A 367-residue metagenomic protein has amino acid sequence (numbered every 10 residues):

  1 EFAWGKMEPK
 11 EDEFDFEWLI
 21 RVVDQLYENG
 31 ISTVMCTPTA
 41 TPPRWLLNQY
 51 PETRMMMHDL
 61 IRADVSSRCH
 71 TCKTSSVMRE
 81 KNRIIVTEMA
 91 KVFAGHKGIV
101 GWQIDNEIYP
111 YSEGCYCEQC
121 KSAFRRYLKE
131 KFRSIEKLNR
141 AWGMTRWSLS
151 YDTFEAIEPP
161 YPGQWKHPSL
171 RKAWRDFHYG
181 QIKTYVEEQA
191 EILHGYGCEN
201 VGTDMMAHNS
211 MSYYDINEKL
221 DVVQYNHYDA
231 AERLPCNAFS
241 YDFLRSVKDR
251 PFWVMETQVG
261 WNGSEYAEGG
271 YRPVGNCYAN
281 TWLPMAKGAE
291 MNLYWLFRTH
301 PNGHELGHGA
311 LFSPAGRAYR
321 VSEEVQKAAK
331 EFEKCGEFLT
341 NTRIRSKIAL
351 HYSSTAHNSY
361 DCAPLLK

Functional and structural regions predicted by a protein language model:
E1, T33-T37, V100-I104, V201-T203 (+3 more regions): Hydrophobic faces of well-ordered beta-strands that scaffold small-molecule active sites in alpha/beta enzyme cores
E1-A63, A90, V186-Y196, E218: Aromatic-lined substrate-binding rim segments of carbohydrate-active enzymes
F2, P38-P42, I104-Y109, M206-H208 (+4 more regions): Active-site beta-loop-alpha junctions enriched in small/polar residues
F2-E17, A63-I84, I108-E113, Y127-L128 (+5 more regions): The substrate-binding groove and active-site-proximal loops of carbohydrate-active enzymes, especially glycoside
L26, M89, W102, S134 (+6 more regions): Conserved, mostly hydrophobic/aromatic
Y27-T33, G95-V100, G197-V201, K219-D221 (+3 more regions): Short, well-ordered coil/turn segments that N-cap beta-strands
L47, M56-V222, C236-N237: Polysaccharide-binding and catalytic clefts of secreted carbohydrate-active enzymes
F154-I157, E187, G195, N217 (+1 more regions): Carbohydrate-binding surfaces of carbohydrate-active enzymes
